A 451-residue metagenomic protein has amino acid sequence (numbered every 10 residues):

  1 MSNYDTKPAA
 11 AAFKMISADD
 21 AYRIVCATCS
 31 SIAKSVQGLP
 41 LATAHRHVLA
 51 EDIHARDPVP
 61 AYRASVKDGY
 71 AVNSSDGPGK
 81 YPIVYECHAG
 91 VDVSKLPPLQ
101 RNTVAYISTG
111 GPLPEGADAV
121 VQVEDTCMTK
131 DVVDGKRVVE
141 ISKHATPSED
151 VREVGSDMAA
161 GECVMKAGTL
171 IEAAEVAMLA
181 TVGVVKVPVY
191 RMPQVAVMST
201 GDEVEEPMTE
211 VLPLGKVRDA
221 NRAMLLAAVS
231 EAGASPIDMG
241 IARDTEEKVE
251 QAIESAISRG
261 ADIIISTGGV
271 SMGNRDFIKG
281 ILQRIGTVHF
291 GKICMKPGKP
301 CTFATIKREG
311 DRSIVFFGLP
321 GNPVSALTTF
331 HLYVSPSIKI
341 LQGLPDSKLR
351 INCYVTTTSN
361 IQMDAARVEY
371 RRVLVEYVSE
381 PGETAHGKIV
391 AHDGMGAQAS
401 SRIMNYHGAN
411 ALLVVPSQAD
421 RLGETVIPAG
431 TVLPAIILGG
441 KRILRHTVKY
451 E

Functional and structural regions predicted by a protein language model:
S2-K186, T384, I389, D393: Phosphate-interaction motifs
K7-P8, A64, D346-E451: C-terminal terminal segments
V25, G69, N102, G161 (+5 more regions): Residue-level signal for inorganic ion chemistry
R63-S65, S74-D76, S94-Q100, L113-E115 (+13 more regions): Solvent-exposed alpha-helices and their adjacent loops that cap or buttress functional pockets in soluble metabolic
Y106-S108, S142, K166, V197-T200 (+3 more regions): Short beta-strand segments
A119, D125-V132, I293, C301-F303 (+2 more regions): A structural signal for short hydrophobic beta-strand segments in well-ordered beta-sheet cores
D150-S266: Phosphate-binding glycine-rich loops and their immediate beta-loop-alpha structural context
D202, K216, R222-N352: Short glycine/threonine-rich loop/turn motifs
